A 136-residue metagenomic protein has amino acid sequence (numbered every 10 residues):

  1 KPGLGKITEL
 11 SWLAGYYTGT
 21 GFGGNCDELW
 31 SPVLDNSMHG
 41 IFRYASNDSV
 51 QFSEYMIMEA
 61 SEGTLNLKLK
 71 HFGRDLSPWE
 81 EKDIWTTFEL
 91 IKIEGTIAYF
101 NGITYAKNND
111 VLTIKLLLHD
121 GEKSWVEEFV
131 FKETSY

Functional and structural regions predicted by a protein language model:
K1-L4, T134-Y136: Basic/polar N-terminal segments that are highly enriched at the extreme N-terminus, encompassing both cleavable
P2-Y16: N-terminal helix-cap/turn-to-beta initiation motif at the start of protein domains
T8-E9, V33, K82, K123: Amphipathic alpha-helical hairpins
G15, E28, G40, N101 (+2 more regions): Hydrophobic residues positioned within well-ordered beta-strands of beta-sheet architectures
Y17, Y105: Conserved active-site tyrosine of GNAT-family acetyltransferases
T20, N25-N101: Central antiparallel beta-sheet cores of small beta-barrel/beta-sandwich binding domains
D75, E80-F88, A106, V111-Y136: Edge beta-strand at a domain terminus
